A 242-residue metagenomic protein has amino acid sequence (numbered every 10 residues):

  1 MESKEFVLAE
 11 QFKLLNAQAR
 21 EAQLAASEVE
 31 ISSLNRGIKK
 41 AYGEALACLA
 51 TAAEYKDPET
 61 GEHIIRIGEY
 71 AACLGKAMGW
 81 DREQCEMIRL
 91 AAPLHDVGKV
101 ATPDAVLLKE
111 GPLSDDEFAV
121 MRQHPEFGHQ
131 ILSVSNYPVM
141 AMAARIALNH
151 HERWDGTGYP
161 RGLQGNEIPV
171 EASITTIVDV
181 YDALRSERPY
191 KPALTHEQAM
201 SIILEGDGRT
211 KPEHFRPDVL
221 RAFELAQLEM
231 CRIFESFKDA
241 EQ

Functional and structural regions predicted by a protein language model:
E2-A47, P58: Amphipathic alpha-helical coiled-coil "transmission" helices that mediate dimerization and conformational coupling
L15, S33-G37, G43, A50-Q242: Metal-dependent catalytic cores of enzymes that make or break cyclic nucleotides and related phosphoester linkages
